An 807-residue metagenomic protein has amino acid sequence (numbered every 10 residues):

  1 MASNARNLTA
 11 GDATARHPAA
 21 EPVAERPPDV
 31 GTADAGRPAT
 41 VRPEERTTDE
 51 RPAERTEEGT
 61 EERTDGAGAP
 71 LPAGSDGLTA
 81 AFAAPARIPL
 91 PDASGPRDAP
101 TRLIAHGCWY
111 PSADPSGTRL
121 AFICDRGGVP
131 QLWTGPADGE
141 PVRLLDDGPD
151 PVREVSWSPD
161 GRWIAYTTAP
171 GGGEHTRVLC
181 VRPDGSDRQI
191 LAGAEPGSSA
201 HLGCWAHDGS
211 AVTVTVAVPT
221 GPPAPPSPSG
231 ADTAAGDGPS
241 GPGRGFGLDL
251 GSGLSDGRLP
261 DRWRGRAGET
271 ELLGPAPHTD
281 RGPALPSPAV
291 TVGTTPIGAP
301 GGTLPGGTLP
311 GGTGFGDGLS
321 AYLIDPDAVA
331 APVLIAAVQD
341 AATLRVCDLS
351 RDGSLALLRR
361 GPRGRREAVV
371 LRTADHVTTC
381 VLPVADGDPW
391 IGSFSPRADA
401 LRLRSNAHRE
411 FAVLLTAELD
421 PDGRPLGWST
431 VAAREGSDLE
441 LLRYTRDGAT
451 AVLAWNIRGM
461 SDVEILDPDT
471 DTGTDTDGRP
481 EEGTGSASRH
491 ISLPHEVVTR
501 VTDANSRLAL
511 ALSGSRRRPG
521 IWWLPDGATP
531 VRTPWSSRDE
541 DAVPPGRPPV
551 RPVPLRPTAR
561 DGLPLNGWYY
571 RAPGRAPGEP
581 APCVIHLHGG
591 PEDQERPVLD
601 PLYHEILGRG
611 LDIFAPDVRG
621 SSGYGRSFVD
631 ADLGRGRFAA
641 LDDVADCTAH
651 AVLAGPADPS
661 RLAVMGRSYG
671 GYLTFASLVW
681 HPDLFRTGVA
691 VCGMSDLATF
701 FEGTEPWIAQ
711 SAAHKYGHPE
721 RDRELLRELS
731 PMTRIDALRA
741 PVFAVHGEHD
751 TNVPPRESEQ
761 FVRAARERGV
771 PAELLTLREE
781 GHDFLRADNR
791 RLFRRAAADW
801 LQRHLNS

Functional and structural regions predicted by a protein language model:
A2-P18, P22-E25, D65-P111, P115-G135 (+8 more regions): Peripheral, non-catalytic segments that deliver or gate enzyme domains
G11, R16, A20-R26, V30-G31 (+2 more regions): Intrinsically disordered, low-complexity segments used as extracellular stalks/linkers and nuclear/regulatory IDRs
P582: Alpha/beta-hydrolase fold active-site loops
H586-G589, A615: Structural cue for short, hydrophobic secondary-structure segments
G589-E592, G620: Active-site proximal helix/loop that lines the substrate pocket of Rossmann-like NAD(P)-dependent oxidoreductase domains
L607-D617, E773: A fold-wide structural signal in alpha/beta-hydrolase
V618-S807: Active-site-proximal cap/loop segments of hydrolase catalytic domains
